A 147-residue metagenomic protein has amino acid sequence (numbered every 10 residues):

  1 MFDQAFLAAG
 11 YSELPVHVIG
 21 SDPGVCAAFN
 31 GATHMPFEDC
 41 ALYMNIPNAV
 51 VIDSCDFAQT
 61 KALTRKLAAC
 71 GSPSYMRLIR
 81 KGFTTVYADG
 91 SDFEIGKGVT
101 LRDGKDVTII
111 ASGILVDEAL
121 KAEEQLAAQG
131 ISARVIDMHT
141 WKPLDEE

Functional and structural regions predicted by a protein language model:
M1-T108, D117, A133: Conserved thiamine diphosphate
D3-Q4, L120-K121, E147: Generic recognition of short, well-ordered alpha-helical segments
D22, G113-I114, H139: Residue-level signal for short, function-critical loop segments
T108-Q129: Glycine-rich phosphate/diphosphate-binding loop of Rossmann-like nucleotide-binding domains
E124, Q129-E147: Generic long, charged, amphipathic alpha-helical segments
